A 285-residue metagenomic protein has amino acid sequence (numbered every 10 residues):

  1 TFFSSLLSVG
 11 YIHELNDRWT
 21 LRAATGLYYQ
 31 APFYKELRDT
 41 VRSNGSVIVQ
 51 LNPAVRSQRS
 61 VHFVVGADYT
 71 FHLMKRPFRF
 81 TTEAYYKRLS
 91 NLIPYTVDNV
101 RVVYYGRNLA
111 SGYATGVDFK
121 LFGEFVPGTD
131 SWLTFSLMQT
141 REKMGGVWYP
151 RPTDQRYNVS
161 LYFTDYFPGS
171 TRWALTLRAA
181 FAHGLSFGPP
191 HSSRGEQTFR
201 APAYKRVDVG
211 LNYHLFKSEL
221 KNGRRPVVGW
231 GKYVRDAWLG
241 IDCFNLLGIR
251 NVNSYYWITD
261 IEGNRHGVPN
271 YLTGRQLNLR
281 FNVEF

Functional and structural regions predicted by a protein language model:
T1, T25-A31, T40, Y69-F71 (+8 more regions): Transmembrane beta-strands of outer-membrane beta-barrel pores
T1-T20, P32, R42: Signature of Gram-negative outer-membrane beta-barrel scaffolds
F3-S5, R59-F63, Y86, S111-T115 (+4 more regions): Residues that define the transmembrane beta-barrel architecture of outer-membrane proteins
V9-H13, V55, V65-Y69, V117-G123 (+6 more regions): Residues on the lipid-exposed face of transmembrane beta-strands in outer-membrane beta-barrel proteins
E14, R22, G26, P32 (+4 more regions): Membrane-embedded beta-barrel scaffold of Gram-negative outer-membrane proteins
R18-L21, L73-F78, G128-S131, S170-L175 (+3 more regions): Repeated loop/turn-to-beta-strand initiation elements of outer-membrane beta-barrel proteins
Y29, R88, G128, F181-P190 (+1 more regions): C-terminal beta-signal and adjacent terminal beta-strands/loops of Gram-negative outer-membrane beta-barrel proteins
E83-R88, R107-P189: Gram-negative outer-membrane beta-barrel transporters
